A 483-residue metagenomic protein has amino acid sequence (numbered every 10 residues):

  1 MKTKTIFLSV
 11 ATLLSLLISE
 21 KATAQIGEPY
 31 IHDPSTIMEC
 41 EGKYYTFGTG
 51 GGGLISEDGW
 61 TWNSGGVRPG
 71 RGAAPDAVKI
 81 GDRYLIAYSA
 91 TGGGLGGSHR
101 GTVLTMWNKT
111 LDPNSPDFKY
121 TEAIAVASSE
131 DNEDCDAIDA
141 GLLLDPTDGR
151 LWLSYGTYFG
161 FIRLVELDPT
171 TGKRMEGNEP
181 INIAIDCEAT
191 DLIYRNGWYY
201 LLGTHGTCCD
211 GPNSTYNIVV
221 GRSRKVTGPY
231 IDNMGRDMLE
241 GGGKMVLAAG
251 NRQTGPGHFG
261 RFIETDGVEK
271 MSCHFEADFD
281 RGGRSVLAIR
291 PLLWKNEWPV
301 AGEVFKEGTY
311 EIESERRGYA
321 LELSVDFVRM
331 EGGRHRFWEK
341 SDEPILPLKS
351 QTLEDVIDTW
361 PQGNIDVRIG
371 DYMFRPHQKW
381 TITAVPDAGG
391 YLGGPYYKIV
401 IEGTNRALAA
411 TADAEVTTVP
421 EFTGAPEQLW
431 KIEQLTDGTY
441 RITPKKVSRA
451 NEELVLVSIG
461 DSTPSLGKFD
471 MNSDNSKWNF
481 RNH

Functional and structural regions predicted by a protein language model:
M1-K2, L16, E20-I26, H483: Basic/polar N-terminal segments that are highly enriched at the extreme N-terminus, encompassing both cleavable
M1-V10: Bacterial N-terminal signal peptides that target proteins for export
F7, E20, D413-E415: Short, basic/low-complexity N-terminal boundary segments at the transition from targeting/disordered tails
S9-L17: Bacterial N-terminal signal peptides
T23-R329, G333-F337, P376-Y391, Y396 (+3 more regions): Carbohydrate-active catalytic/glycan-binding domains of CAZyme proteins, especially the secreted or lumenal ectodomains
E307-H483: Lectin-like carbohydrate-binding module/patch detector with strong preference for beta-trefoil
